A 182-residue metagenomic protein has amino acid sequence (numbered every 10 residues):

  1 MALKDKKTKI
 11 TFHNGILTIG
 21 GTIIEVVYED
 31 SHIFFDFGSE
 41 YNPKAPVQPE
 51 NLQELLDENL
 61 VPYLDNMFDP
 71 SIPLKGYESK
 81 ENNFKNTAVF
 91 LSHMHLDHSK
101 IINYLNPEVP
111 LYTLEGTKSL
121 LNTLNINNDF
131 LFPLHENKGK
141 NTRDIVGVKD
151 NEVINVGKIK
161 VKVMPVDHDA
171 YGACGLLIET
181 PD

Functional and structural regions predicted by a protein language model:
M1-T18, D30: Generic start-of-chain signal for non-secretory N-termini
A2-D5, T117-G175, E179-P181: Metallo-beta-lactamase
I10, D36, H93-M94, V161 (+2 more regions): Divalent metal-coordination and catalytic microenvironments
L17-T22, N42-A45, S99: Short N-terminal binding/cap micro-motifs at the start of the first secondary-structure element
I24-F34, A173-D182: Metal-dependent phosphodiesterase/nuclease catalytic metal-binding core
S31-F90, L124-L134, K138: Pre-active-site segment of Zn-dependent metallo-hydrolases
Y41, Y112-S119: Low-complexity, highly charged intrinsically disordered N-terminal segments that act as targeting/localization
Y77-E78, N82-V109, E115: Di-metal (Zn2+ and/or Mg2+/Mn2+) metal-binding site signature of metallo-dependent hydrolases with the MBL/beta-CASP
